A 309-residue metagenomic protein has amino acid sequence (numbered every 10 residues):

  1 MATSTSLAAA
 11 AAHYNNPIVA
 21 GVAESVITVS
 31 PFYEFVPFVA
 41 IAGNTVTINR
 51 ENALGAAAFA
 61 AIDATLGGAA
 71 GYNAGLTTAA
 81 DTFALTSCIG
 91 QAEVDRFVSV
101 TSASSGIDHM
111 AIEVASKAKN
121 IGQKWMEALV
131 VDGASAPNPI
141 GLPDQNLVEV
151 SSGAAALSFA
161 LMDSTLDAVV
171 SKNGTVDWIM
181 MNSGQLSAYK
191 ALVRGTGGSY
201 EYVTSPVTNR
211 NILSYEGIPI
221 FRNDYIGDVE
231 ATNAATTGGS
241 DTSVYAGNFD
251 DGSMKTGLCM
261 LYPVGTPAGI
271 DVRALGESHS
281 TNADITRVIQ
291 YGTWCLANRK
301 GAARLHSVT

Functional and structural regions predicted by a protein language model:
A2-N16, A20-F35, V39-A42, N49-E51 (+2 more regions): Sequence/fold signature of self-assembling virion shell proteins
Y14, G21, G90-D95, K124: Generic recognition of well-structured, leucine-rich alpha-helical segments and adjacent helix-turn regions within
I27-C88: An N-terminal, globular interaction/scaffold subdomain
R50, T77, G90-V94, M181 (+2 more regions): Hydrophobic side chains in beta-strands
V94-K172, T196, R304-T309: Alpha-helical scaffold segments that mediate packing/assembly in large oligomeric complexes
V130-A134, I179-S183, E201-V207: Short coil/turn segments at secondary-structure boundaries
L166-K190: Extended amphipathic alpha-helical segments with heptad-repeat/coiled-coil character used for oligomerization, fusion
